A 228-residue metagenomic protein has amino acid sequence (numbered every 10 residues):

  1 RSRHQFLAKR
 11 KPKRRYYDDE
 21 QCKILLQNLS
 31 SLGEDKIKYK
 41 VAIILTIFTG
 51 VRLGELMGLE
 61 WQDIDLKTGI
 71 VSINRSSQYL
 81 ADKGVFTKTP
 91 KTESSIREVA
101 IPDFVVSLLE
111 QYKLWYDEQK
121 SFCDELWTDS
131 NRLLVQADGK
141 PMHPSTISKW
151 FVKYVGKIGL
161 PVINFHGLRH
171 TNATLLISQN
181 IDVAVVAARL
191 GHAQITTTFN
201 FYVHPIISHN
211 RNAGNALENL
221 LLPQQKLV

Functional and structural regions predicted by a protein language model:
R1-L59, L66-K67, S94-I96, F104 (+2 more regions): Basic, Lys/Arg- and aromatic-enriched nucleic-acid-binding interface segment
A8, Y16, S77-Y79, V106 (+1 more regions): Catalytic-site neighborhood detector that most strongly recognizes the C-terminal catalytic loop/helix of tyrosine
Q27-Y39, T49, V99, W115-E125 (+3 more regions): Short, basic (Lys/Arg/His-rich) helix/loop patches that form interaction surfaces in the mid-to-C-terminal regions
D63, Y116, T171, A193 (+2 more regions): The DNA-recognition helices of helix-turn-helix-type DNA-binding domains
D63-I70, I181-F201: Short, polar N-cap/turn motifs at the start of nucleic acid-interacting alpha helices
T68, Y79-A81, V85-I96, A100-V105 (+6 more regions): C-terminal secondary-structure termini that scaffold catalytic or DNA-interacting sites
S72-N74: Beta-strand residues in well-ordered beta-sheet regions across diverse protein folds
